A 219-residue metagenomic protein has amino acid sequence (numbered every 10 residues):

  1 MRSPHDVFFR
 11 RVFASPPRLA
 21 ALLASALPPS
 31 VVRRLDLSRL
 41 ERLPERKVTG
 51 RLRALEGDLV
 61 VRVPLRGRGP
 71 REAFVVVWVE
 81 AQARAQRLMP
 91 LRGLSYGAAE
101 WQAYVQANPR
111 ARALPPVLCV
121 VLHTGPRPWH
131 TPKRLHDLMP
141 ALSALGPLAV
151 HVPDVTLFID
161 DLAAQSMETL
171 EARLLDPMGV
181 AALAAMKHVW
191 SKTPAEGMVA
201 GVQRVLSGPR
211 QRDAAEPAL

Functional and structural regions predicted by a protein language model:
M1-L219: Elongated, amphipathic alpha-helical interaction scaffolds
